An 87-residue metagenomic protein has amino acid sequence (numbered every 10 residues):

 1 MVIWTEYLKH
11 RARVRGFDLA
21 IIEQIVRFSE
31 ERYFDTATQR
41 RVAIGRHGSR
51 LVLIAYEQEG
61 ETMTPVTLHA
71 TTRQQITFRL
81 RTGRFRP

Functional and structural regions predicted by a protein language model:
M1-P87: Ribonuclease/tRNase effector modules and their secretory precursors
